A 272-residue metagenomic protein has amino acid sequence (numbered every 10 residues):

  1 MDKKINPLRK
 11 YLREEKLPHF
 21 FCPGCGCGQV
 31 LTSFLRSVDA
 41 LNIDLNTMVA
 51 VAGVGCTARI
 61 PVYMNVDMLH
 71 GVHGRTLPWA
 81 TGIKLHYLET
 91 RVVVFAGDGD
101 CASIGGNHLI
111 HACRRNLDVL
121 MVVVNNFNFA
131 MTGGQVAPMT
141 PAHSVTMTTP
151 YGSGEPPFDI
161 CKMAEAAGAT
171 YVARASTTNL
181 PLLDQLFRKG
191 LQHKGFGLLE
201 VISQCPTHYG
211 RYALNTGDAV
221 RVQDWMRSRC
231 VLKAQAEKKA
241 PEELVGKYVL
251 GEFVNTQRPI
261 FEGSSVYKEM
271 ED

Functional and structural regions predicted by a protein language model:
M1-P7, Y11, E15-K16, S203-D272: Flexible, low-complexity linker and terminal segments
K4-V72: Active-site diphosphate/adenylate-binding microenvironment
L17, D44-M48, Y87-V92, R114-L120 (+4 more regions): Short coil/turn connectors at secondary-structure junctions
F21-P23, V94-A96, Y171-S176: Short catalytic-loop micro-motif centered on adjacent basic/acidic residues
A52-A130: Thiamine diphosphate
V54-C56, N126-N128, N179, I202-H208 (+1 more regions): Glycine-rich beta-alpha junction loops
G106-H111, M131-H143, M163: Active-site-proximal loop->helix
P138-K189: Conserved thiamine diphosphate
